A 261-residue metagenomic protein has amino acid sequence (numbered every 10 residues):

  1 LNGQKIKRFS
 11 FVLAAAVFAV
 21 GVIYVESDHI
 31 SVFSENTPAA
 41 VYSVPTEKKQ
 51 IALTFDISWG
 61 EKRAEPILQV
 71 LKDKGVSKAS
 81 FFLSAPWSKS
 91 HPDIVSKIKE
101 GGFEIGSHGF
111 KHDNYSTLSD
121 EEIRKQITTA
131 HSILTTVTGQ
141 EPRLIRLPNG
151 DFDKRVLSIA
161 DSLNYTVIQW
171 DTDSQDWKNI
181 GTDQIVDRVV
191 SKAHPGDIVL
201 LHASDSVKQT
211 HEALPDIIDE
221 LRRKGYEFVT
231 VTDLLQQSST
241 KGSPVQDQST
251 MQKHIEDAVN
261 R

Functional and structural regions predicted by a protein language model:
L1-T54, Q69-S80, H194-R261: Terminal accessory/targeting
G21-Y24, V32-F33, T46-K48, K72 (+8 more regions): Residue-level signal for the start and early helices of compact helical domains
S27-D28, V32-E35, A39, K62 (+10 more regions): Mixed-charge, polar/low-complexity N-terminal
H29-Y115, E122, Q126, H131-I133: Active-site beta->alpha N-cap acidic-glycine motif
F55-W59, W87, F103, W177 (+2 more regions): Bulky hydrophobic/aromatic packing residues
K89, E100, D113-E227, V231-D247: Catalytic domains of cell-wall/extracellular-matrix polysaccharide-remodeling enzymes, centered on de-N-acetylation
